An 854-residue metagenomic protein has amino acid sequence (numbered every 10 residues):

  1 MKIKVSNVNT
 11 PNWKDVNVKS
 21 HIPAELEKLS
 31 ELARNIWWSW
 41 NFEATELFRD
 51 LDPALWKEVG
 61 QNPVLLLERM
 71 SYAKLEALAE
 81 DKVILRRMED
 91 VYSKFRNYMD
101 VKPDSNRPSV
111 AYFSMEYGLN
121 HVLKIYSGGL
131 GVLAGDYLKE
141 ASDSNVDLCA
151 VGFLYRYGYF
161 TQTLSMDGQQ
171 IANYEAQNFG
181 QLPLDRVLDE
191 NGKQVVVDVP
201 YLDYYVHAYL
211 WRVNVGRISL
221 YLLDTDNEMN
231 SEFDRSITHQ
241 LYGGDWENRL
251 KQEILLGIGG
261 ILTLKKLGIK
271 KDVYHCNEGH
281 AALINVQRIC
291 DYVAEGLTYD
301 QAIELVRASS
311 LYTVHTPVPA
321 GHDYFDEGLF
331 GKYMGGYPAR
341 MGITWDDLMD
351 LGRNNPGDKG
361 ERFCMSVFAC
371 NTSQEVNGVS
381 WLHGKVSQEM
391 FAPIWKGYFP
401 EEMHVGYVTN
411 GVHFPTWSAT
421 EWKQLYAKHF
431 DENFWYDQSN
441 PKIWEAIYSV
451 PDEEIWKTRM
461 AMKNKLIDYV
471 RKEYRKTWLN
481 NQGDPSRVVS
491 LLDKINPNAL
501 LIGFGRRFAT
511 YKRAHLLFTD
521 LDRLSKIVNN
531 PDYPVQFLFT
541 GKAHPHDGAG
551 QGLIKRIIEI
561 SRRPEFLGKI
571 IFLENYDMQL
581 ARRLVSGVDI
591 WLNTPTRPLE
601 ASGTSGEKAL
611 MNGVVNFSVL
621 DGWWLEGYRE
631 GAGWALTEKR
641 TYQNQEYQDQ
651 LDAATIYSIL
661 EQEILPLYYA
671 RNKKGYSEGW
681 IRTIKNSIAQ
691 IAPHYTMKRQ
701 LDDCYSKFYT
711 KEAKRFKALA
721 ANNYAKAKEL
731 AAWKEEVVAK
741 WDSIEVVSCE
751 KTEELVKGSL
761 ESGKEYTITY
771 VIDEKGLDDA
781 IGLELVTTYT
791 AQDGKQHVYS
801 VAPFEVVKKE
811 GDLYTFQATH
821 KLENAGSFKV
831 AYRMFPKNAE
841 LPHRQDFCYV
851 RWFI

Functional and structural regions predicted by a protein language model:
M1-I854: Catalytic cores of carbohydrate-active enzymes across secretory and cytosolic contexts
